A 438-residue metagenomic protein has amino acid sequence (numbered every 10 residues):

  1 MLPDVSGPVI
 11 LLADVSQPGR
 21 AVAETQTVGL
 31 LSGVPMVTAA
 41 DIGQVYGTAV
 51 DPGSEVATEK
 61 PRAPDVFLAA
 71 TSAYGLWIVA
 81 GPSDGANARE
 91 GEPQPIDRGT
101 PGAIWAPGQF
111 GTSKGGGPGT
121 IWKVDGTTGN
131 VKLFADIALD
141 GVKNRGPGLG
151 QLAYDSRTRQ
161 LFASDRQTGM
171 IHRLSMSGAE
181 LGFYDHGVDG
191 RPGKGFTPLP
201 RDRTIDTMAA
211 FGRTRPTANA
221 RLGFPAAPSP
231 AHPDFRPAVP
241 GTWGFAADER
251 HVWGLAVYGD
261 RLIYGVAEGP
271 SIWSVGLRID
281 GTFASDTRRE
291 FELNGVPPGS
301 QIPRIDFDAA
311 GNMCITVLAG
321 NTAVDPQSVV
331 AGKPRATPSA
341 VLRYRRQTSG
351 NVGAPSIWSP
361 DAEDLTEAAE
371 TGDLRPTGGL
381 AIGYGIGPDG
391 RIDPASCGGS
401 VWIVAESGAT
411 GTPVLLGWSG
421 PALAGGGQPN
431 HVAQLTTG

Functional and structural regions predicted by a protein language model:
M1-G438: Sequence/structural signature of beta-propeller domains
